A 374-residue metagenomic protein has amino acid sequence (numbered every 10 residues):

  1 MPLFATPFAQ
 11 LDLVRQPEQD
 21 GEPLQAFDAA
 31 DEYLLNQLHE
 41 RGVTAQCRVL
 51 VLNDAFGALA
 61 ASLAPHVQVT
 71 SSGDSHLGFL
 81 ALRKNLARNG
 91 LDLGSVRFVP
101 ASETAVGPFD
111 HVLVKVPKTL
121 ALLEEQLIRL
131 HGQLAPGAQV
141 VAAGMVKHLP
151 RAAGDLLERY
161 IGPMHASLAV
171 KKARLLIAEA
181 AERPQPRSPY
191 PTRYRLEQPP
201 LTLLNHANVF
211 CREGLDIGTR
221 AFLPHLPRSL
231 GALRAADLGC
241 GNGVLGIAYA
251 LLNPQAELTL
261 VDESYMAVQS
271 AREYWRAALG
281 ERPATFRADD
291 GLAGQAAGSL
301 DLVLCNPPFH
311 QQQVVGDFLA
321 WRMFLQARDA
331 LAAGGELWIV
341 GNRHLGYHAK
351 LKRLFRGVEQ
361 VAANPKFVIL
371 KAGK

Functional and structural regions predicted by a protein language model:
Q19, L24-D28, Y33-E40, A169-L233: SAM-dependent Rossmann-like transferase core, predominantly class I methyltransferases with a strong bias toward
A30-G90, G94-S95, I217-C305: Conserved SAM/SAH cofactor-binding pocket of Class I
G73-L77, M145, D262-A267, L319 (+2 more regions): Short beta->alpha hinge that forms the Motif I/post-I loop of the SAM-binding pocket
F109-K115, L300-P308, W338: Short SAM/SAH-binding signature in class I
E124-P136, W321-A333: A short glycine-rich, Lys/Arg-flanked "PGG" loop and its adjoining helix->strand segment in the class I
G137-M145, G334-G341: Conserved beta-strand signature within the Rossmann-like core of class I S-adenosyl-L-methionine
R159-P199, V209, N342-K374: Class I S-adenosyl-L-methionine
M266, V303-R328: Mobile active-site "lid"/loop adjacent to the S-adenosyl-L-methionine
